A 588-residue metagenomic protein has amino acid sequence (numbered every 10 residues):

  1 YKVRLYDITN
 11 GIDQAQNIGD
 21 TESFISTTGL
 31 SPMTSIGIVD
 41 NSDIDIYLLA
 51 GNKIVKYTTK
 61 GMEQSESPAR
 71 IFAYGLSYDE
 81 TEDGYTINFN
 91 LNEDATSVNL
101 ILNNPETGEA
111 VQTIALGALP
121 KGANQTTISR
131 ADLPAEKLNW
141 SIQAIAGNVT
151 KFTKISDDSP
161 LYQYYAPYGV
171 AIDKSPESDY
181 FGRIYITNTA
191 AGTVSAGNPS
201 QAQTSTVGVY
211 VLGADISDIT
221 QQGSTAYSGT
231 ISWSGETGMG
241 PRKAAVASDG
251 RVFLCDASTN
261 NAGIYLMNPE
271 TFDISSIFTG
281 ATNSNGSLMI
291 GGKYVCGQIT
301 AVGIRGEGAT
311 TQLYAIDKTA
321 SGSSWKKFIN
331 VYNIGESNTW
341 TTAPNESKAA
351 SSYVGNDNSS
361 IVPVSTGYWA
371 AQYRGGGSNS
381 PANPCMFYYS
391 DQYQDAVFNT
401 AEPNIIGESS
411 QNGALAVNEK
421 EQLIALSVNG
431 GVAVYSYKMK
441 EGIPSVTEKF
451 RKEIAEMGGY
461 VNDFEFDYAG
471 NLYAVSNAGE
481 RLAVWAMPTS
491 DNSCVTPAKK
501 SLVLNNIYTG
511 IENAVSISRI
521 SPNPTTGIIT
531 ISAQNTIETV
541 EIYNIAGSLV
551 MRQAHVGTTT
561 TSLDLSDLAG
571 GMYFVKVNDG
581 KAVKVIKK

Functional and structural regions predicted by a protein language model:
Y1, D45-L48, E177-T187, R251-C255 (+4 more regions): Conserved beta-propeller blade signature
Y1, K53-V55, A190-S195, S258-N261 (+4 more regions): Short glycine/acidic-enriched loop and turn motifs that connect beta-strands
D13-I25, F152-S159, G208-G235, D273-G291 (+5 more regions): Beta-propeller fold detector
G29-I38, Y164-D173, S232-A245, S284-R305 (+3 more regions): Repeated scaffold domains used in trafficking and secretory/extracellular systems, primarily beta-propellers
M33-E66, G458-Y508: Blade-level signature of beta-propeller repeat domains, shared across WD40, Kelch, NHL, RCC1 and BNR/Asp-box propellers
K60-Y78, W485, T489-S521, G527 (+2 more regions): Residue-level detector of functionally pivotal "anchor" positions at catalytic/ligand-binding pockets or at interdomain
D83-I87, G527-I529: Structural beta-strand segments of beta-rich domains
S97-L119, L133-A144, G510-K588: C-terminal outer-membrane/trafficking sorting elements
